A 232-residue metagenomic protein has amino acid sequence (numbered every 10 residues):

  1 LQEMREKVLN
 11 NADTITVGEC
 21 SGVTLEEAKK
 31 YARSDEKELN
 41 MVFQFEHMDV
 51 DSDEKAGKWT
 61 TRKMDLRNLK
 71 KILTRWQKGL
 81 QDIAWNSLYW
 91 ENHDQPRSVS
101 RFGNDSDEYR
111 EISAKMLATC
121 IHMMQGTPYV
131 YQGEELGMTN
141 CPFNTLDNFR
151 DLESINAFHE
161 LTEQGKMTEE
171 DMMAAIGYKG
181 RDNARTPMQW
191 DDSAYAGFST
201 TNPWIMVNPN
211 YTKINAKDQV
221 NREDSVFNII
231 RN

Functional and structural regions predicted by a protein language model:
L1-N232: Active-site and adjacent substrate-binding regions of carbohydrate-active enzymes
